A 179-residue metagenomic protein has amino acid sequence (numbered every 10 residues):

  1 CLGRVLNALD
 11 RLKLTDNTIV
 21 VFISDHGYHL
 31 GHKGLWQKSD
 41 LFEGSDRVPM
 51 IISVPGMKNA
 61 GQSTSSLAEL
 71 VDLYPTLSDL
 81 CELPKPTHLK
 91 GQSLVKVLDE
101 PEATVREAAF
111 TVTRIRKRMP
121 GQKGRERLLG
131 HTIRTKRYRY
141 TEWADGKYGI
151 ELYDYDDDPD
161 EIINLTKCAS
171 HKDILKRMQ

Functional and structural regions predicted by a protein language model:
C1-V5, L73, I174, M178: Alpha-helical packing segments of well-folded alpha/beta enzyme cores
G3-L6, D10, V95, I163 (+1 more regions): Solvent-exposed, non-membrane alpha-helical residues enriched in polar/charged side chains
R4-T18, D79-H88: Surface-exposed helix-capping loop/turn segments at secondary-structure junctions
N7-E69: Histidine-centered active-site microenvironments of extracellular/periplasmic hydrolases and transferases
D10, L14, D99-E102, S170: Residue-level signal for alpha-helix termini/capping positions
H26-H32, V71-Y74, D79-Y155, D160 (+1 more regions): C-terminal cap/loop subdomain of S1 sulfatases and analogous C-terminal strand-loop tails that border
Q37, M57-A68, L80-K85, I162-H171: Active-site rim elements
G44-V48, T76, R134, L165-K167 (+1 more regions): Glycine-rich loops and low-complexity Gly/Arg-rich segments that provide flexible linkers or classic glycine-based
